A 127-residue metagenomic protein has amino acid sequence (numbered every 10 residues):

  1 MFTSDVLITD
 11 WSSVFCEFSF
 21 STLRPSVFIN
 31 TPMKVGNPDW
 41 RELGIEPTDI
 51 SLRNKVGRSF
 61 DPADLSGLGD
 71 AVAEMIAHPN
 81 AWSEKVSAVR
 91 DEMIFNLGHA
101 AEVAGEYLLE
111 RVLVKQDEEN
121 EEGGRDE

Functional and structural regions predicted by a protein language model:
M1-C16: Donor nucleotide-activated moiety binding/catalytic core segment of transferases that use nucleotide-activated donors
S13-M93: Catalytic binding pocket for nucleotide-activated donors in carbohydrate/polymer assembly enzymes
L97-E127: C-terminal alpha-helical cap of glycosyltransferases
